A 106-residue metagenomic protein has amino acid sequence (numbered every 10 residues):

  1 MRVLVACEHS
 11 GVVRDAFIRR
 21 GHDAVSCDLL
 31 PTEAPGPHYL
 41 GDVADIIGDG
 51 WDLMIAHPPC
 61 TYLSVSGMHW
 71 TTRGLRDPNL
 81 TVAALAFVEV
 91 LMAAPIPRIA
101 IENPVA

Functional and structural regions predicted by a protein language model:
M1-A106: Conserved active-site and SAM-binding loop architecture of S-adenosyl-L-methionine-dependent nucleic-acid
